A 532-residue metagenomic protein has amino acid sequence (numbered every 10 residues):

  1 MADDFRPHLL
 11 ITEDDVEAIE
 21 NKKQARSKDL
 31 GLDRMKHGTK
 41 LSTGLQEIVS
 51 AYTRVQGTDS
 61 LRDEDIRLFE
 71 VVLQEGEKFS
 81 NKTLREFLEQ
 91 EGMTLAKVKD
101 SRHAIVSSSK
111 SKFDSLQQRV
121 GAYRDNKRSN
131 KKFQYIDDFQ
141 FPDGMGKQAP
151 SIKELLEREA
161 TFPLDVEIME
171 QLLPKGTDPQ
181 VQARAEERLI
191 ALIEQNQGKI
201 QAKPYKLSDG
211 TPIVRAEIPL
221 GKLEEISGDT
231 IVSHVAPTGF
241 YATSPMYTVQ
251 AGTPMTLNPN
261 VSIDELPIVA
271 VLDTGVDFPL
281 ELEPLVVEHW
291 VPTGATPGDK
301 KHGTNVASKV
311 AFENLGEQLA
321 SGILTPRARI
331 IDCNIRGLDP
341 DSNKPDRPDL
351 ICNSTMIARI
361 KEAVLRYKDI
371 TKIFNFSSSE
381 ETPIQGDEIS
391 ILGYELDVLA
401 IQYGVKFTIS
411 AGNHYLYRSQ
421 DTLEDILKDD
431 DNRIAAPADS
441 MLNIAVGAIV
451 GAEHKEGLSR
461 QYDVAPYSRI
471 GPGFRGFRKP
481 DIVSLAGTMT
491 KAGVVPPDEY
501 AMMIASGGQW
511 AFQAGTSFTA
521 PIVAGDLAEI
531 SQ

Functional and structural regions predicted by a protein language model:
M1-D59, E64, K82-G176, R184-N260: Autoinhibitory propeptides
L173-E187, K300-E388, Y394: Subtilisin-like peptidase catalytic core
A216, L223-V232, V261, N305-S308 (+8 more regions): Catalytic cores of nucleotide-enabled group-transfer and carboxylate-activating enzymes in metabolic and assembly-line
N258-H289, G294-C352, G404, D439-N443 (+4 more regions): Subtilisin-like serine protease catalytic core
P267, D273-D277, E281, K428-A524: Extracellular S/T/G-rich loop segment that most often corresponds to the catalytic His/Ser-adjacent loop
A307-E313, D387, Y394, V398 (+2 more regions): P-loop NTPase catalytic cores that bind/hydrolyze ATP
N375-S377, F407-G412, V446-G447: Active-site neighborhood of phospho(di)ester-bond hydrolases with catalytic His/Asp-centered motifs
I391-G404, R433-A436: Catalytic-core regions built around general acid/base machinery
